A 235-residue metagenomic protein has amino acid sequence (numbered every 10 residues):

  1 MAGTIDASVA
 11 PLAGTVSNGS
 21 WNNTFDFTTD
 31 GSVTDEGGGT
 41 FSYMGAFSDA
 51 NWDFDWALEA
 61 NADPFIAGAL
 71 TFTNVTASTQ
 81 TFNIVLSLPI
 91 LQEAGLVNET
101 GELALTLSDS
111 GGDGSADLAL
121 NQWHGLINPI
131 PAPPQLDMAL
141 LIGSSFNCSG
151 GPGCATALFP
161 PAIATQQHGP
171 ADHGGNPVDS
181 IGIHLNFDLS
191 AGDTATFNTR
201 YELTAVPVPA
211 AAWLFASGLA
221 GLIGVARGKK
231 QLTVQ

Functional and structural regions predicted by a protein language model:
M1-T4, G192-A220: Short, threonine-centered small-residue motifs that mark membrane-proximal processing/anchoring sites and TM-junction
M1-V16: Boundary/junction segments of secreted and surface-exposed precursor proteins
S17-A116: N-terminal segments of secreted, surface-exposed, or virion structural proteins that, immediately after any
L70-N74, A171-H173, F187: Beta-strand-rich interaction surfaces with strong enrichment in secreted/lumenal proteins
I90-I163: Short helix-loop boundary/capping segments
A155-P177: Beta-sandwich interaction modules
N176-L189: Noncatalytic modules at the cell exterior or secretory-pathway interfaces, chiefly beta-strand-rich lectin/adhesion
A211-Q235: C-terminal cell-surface anchoring/sorting signal
